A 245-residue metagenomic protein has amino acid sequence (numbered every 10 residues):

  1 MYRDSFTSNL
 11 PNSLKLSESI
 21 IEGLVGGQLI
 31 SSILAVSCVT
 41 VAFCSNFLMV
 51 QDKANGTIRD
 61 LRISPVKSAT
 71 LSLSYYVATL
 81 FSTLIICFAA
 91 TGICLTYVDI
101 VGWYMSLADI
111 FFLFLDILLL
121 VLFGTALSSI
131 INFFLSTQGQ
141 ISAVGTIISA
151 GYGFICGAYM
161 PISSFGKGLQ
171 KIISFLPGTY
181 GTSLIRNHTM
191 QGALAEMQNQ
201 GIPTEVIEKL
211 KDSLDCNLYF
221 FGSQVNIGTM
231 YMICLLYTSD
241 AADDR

Functional and structural regions predicted by a protein language model:
Y2, Y237-D244: Conserved small/polar residues in nucleotide/adenosyl-binding loops
S5, N132-A193: Transmembrane helix segments
N9-I21: Perimembrane loop-to-helix junctions flanking transmembrane segments
G26-L48: Long, hydrophobic alpha-helical segments
G27-S31, A108-F112, D116, M230: Alpha-helical transmembrane segments of integral membrane proteins
A42-V66: Transmembrane helix boundary and interhelical loop/hinge segments in multi-pass membrane proteins
S68, V77-G153: Alpha-helical transmembrane segments and their short interhelical loops
Q198-V225: Short, membrane-exposed interhelical loops at transmembrane-helix boundaries
